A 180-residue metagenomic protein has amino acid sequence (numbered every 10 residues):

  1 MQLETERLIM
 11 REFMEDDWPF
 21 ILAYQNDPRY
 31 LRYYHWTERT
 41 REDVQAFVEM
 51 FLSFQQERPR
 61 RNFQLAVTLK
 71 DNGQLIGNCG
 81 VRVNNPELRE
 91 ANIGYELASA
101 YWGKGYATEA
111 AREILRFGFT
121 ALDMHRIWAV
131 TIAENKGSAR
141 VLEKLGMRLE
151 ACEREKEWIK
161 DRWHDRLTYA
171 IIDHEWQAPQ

Functional and structural regions predicted by a protein language model:
M1-R32, E49, Q64-Q180: Acyl-donor (CoA/ACP) binding surface of acyl/acetyltransferases
Q25, Y34, Q55-E57: Hydrophobic residues in alpha-helical segments
R29-L52: Conserved GNAT-fold acetyl-CoA-binding loop/helix
Y30, R39, E57-R60, I127: Secondary-structure boundary/capping residues
L52-A66: A short helix-loop-beta-strand connector motif used in the catalytic cores of GNAT acetyltransferases and, in some
